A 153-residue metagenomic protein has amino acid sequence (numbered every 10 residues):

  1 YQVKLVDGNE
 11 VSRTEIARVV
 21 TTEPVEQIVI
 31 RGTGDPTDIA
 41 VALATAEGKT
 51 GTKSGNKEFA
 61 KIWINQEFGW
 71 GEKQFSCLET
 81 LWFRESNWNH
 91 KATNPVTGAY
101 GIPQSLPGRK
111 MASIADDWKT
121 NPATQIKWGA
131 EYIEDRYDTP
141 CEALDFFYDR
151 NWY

Functional and structural regions predicted by a protein language model:
Y1-I62: Well-ordered beta-sheet/strand-loop patches within structured domains
L43-Y153: Peptidoglycan cell-wall recognition and remodeling modules
